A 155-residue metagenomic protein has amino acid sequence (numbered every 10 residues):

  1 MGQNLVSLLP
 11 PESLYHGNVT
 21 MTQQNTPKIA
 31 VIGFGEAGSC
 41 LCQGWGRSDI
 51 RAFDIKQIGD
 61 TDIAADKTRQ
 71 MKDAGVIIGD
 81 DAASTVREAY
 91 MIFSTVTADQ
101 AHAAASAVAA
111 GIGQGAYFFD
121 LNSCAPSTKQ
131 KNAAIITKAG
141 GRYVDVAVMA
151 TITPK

Functional and structural regions predicted by a protein language model:
Q3-N4, E12: Charged/polar low-complexity intrinsically disordered segments
N18-R87, I152: NAD(P)+-binding Rossmann beta1-loop-alpha1 motif at the extreme N-terminus of oxidoreductases
I32, T128-K155: Rossmann-fold dinucleotide-binding core
S39, Q43-R47, S106, A110 (+1 more regions): Short, well-ordered alpha-helices that flank and scaffold nucleotide-derived cofactor binding pockets
A52, D80, D120, V144-D145: Hydrophobic residues in well-ordered beta-strands that form the structural core
I55, S123, V148-M149: Short, ordered loop/turn segments at secondary-structure junctions
V76-I112, A116-Y117, L121-C124: Rossmann-like NAD(P)-binding element
